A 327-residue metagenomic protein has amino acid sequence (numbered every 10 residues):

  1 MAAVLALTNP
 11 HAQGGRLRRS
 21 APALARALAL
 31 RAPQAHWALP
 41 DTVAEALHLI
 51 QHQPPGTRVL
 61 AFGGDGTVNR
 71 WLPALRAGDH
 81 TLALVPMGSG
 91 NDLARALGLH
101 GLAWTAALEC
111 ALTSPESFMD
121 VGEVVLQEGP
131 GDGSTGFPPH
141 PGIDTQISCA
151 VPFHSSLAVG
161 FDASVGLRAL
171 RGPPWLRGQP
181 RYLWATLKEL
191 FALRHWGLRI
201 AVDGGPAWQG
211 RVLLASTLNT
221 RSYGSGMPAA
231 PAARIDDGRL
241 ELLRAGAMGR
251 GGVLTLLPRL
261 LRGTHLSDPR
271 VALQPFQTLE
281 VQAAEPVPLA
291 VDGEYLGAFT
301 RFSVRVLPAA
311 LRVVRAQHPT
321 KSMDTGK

Functional and structural regions predicted by a protein language model:
M1-F62, N69, P73, A77 (+4 more regions): ATP/NTP phosphate-donor binding region
L5, P40, R76-T81, M87-L213: Catalytic core of DAGKc-family lipid kinases
L17, R70-P73, A94-R95, S164 (+2 more regions): Short glycine-/acidic-enriched loop or helix-start segments at secondary-structure transitions that form or flank
A158, D162, S216-A230, Y295: Glycine-rich phosphate/pyrophosphate-binding beta-alpha loops
D162-V165, W208-G210, S222-G226, R250-V253: Short acidic/glycine-rich loop or secondary-structure boundary segments that cap or lie
P173-R181, Y223, P231-G252: Gly/Ser/Thr-rich active-site loops/lids in small-molecule metabolic enzymes that frequently grip phosphoryl groups
R194-L198, R211-L213, D236-E241, P275-L279: A generic structural signal for short beta-strands and their flanking turns/coil linkers
V202-A207, R234-I235, R244-K327: ATP/nucleoside-binding phosphotransfer catalytic cores, i.e., glycine-rich phosphate-binding loops
